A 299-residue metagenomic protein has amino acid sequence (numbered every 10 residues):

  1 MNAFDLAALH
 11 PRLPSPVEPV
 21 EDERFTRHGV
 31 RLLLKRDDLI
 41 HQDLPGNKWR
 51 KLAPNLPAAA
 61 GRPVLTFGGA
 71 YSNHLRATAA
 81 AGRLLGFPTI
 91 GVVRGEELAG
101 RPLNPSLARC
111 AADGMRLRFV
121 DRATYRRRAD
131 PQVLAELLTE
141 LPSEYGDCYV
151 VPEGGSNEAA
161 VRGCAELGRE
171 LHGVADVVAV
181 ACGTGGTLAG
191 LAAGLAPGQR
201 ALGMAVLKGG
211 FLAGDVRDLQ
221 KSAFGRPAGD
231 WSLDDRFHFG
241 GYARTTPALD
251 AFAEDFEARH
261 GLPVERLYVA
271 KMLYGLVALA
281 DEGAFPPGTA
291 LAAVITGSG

Functional and structural regions predicted by a protein language model:
M1-G299: PLP-dependent amino-acid enzyme catalytic core
